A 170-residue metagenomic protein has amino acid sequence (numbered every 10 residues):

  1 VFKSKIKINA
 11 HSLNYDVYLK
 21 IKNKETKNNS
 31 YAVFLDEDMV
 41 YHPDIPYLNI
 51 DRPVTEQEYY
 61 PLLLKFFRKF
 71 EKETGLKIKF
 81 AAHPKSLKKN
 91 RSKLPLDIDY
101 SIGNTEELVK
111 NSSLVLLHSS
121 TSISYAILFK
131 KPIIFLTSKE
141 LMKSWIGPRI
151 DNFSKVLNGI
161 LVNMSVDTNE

Functional and structural regions predicted by a protein language model:
V1-I21, E37, S122-I123: Active-site and donor-binding regions of nucleotide-sugar-utilizing enzymes
S4-K5, G75-L76, K130-P132: A short helix->loop->beta-strand "cap" motif at the edges of active sites that frequently abuts
A10, L35, A81, L136-K139: Generic beta-sheet signal
S12, L64, K79-F129, I133: Donor nucleotide-activated moiety binding/catalytic core segment of transferases that use nucleotide-activated donors
L13-Y18, T105-K110, S165-E170: A short acidic, often aromatic-flanked loop/helix-cap motif at beta-alpha or helix-coil junctions that lines enzyme
D16-K89: Conserved catalytic-core segment of nucleotide-activated headgroup transferases in glycan assembly
V17-K22, E107-V115, L128, K143-D151: Short, charged, surface-exposed secondary-structure boundary motifs
R91-P95, T121-E170: Catalytic binding pocket for nucleotide-activated donors in carbohydrate/polymer assembly enzymes
